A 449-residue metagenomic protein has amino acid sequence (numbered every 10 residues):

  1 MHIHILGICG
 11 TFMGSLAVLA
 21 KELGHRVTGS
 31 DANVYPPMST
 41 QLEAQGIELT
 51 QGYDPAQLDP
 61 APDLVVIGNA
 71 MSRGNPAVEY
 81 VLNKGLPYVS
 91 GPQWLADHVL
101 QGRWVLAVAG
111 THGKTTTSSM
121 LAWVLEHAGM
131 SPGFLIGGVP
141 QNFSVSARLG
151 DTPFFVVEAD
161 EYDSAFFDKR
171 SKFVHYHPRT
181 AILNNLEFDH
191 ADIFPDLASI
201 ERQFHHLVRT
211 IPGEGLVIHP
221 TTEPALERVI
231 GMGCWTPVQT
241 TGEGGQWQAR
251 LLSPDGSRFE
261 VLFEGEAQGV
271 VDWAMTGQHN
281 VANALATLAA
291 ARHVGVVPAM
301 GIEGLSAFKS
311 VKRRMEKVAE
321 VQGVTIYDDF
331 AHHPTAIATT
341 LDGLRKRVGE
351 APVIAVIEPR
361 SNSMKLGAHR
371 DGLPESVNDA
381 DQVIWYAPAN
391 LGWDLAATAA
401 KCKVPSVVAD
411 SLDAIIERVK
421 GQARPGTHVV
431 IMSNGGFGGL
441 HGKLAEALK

Functional and structural regions predicted by a protein language model:
M1-M38, E43-L49, A61, V65 (+6 more regions): ATP-dependent carboxylate-amine ligase
L19-E22, E43, Q57-P60, N69 (+5 more regions): Phosphate-binding loop of NTP-binding sites
T28, T50-Y53, S90-A96, F134-G138 (+4 more regions): Beta-strand->loop->alpha-helix junctions that form or flank phosphate-binding loops in nucleotide-handling enzymes
A32-Y35, Y53-P55, N69-R73, T221-A225 (+2 more regions): Short, polar loop motifs at secondary-structure junctions
G74, V78, R179, L226 (+5 more regions): A general structural signal for well-ordered alpha-helical segments in protein cores
S146-A147, R250-L251, K317-V318: Replace "in large, NTP-powered and nucleic-acid-processing enzymes" with "in large, NTP-powered factors and other
T152, P178, W247, S257-F259 (+2 more regions): Change "...and in nucleic-acid phosphodiester-cleaving endonucleases..." to "...and in nucleic-acid processing enzymes
L251-G269: Acidic-glycine-rich active-site phosphate/pyrophosphate-binding loop
